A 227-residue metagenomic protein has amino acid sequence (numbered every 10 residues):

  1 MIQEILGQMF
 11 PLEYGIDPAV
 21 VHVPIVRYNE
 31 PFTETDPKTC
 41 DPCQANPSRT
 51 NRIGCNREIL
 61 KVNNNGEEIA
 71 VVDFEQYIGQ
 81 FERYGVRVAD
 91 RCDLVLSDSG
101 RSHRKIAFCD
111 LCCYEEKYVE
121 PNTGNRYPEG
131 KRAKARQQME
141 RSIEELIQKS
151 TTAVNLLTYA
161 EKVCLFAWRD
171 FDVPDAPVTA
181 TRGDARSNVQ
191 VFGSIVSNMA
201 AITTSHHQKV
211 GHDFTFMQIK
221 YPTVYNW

Functional and structural regions predicted by a protein language model:
M1-A89: Basic, amphipathic N-terminal segments that precede the first structured/catalytic domain
R83-V86, Y114-Y118, F171-D175: Short acidic, S/G/P-rich loop/turn micro-motifs used as interaction or catalytic elements
R87-D98, A135: Catalytic centers of nucleases
L94-L96, K105-E116: Conserved catalytic cores of phosphodiester-cleaving nucleases, focusing on short active-site segments
S97-S102, D170-F171: Short, flexible beta-strand-to-coil junctions
D110-E129: A solvent-exposed, charged loop/short amphipathic helix patch at secondary-structure junctions
R126-A167: Catalytic cores of nucleic-acid endonucleases
F166-W227: Short, low-complexity, polybasic intrinsically disordered segments
